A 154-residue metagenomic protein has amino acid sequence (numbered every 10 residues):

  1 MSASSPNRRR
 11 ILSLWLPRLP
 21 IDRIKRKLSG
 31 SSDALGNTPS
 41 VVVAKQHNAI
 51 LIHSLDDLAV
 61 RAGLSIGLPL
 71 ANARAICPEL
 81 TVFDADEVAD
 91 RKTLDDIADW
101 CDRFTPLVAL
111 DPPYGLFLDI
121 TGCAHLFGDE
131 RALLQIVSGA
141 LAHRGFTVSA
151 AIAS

Functional and structural regions predicted by a protein language model:
M1-F117, R131-G139, H143, V148-I152: Residues that scaffold, gate, or flank divalent-cation-dependent active/transport sites
C123-F127: Short, charged/polar, Gly/Pro-enriched secondary-structure boundary elements
